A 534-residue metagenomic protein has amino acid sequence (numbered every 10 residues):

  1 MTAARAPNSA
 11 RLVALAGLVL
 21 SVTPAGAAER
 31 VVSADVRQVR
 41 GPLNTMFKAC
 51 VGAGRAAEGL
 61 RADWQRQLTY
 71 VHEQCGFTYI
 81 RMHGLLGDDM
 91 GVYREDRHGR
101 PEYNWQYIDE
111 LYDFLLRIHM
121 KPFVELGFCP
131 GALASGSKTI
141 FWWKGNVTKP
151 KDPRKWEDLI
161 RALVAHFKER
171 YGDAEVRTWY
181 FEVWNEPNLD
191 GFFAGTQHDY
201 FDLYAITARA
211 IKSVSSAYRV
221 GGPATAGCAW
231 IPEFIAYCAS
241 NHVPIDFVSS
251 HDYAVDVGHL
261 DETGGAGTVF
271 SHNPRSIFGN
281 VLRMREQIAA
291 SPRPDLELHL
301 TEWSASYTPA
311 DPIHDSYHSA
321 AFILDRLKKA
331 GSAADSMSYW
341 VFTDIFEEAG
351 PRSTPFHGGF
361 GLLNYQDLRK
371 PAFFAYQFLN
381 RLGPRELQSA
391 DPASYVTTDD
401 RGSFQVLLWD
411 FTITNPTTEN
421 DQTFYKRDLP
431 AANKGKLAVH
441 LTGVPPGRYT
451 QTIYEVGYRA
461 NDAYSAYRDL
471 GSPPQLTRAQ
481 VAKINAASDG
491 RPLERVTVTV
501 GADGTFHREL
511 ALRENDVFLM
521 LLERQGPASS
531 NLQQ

Functional and structural regions predicted by a protein language model:
M1-A10: N-terminal secretory signal peptides that target proteins for export/translocation
R11-S21: Bacterial N-terminal signal peptides
A25-Y180, A194-G227, N241-V243, A289-D295 (+4 more regions): Non-catalytic accessory regions flanking glycosidase/transglycosidase catalytic cores in CAZymes
A57, L86-R94, G131, W184-G191 (+3 more regions): Conserved radical SAM core fold
P187-D199, G222-C238, D246-I288, D311-P312: Substrate-binding/catalytic cleft of secreted carbohydrate-active enzymes, primarily glycoside hydrolases
A224-S249, W303-F322, R326, G331 (+1 more regions): Substrate-binding cleft/loops of secretory-pathway carbohydrate-active enzymes
V255-D311, R326, S332-D344, R381 (+1 more regions): Glycoside hydrolase catalytic-domain groove-lining segments
G279, H318-D325, P371-F374: Generic recognition of stable, solvent-exposed alpha-helical segments in well-folded globular domains
